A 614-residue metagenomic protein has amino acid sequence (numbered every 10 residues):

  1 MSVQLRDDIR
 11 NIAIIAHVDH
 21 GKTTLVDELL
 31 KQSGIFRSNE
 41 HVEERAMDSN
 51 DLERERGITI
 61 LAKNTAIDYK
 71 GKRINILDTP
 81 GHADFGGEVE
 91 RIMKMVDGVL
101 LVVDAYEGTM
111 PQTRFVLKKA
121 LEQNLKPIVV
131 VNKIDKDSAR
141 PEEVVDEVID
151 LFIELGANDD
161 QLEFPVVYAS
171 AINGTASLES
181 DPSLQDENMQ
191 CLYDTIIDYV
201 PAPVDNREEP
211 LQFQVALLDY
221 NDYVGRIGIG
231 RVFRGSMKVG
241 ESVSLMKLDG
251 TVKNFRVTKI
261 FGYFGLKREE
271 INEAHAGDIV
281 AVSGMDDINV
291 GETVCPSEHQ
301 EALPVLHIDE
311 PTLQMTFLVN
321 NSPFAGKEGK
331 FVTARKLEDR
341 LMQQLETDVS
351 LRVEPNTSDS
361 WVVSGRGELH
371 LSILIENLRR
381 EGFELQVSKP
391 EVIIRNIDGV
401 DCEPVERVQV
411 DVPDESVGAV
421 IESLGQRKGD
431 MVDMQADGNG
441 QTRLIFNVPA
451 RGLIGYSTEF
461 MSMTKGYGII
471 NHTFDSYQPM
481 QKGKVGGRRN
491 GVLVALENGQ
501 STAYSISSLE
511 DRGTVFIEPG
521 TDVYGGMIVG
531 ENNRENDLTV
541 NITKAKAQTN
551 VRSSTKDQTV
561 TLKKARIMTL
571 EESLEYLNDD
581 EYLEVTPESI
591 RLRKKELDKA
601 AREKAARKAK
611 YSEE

Functional and structural regions predicted by a protein language model:
M1-E614: Structural and coupling elements of P-loop NTPases
